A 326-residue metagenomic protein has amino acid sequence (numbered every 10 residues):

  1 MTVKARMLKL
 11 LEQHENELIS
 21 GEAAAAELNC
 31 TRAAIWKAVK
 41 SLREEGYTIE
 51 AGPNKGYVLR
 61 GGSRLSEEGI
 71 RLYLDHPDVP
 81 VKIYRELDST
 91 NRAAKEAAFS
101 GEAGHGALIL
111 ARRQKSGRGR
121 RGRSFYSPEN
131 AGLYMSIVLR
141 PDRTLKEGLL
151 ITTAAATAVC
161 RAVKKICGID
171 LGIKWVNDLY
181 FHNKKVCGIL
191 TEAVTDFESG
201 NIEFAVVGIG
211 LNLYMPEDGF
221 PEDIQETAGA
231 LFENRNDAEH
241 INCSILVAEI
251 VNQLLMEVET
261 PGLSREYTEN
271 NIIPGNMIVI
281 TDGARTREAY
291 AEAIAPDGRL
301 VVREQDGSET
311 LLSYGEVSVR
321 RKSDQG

Functional and structural regions predicted by a protein language model:
M1-C30, E44, T144-L145, T153-L171 (+1 more regions): Long, positively charged amphipathic alpha-helical accessory segments at protein N-termini or as interdomain linkers
T2-K164, C187: N-terminal lobe of the biotin/lipoate ligase/transferase fold
I35, T90, M135, D178 (+3 more regions): Residue-level signal for inorganic ion chemistry
V58, L179-F181: Short, active-site-adjacent cap segments at secondary-structure transitions
I173-N177: Alpha/beta catalytic cores of group-transfer enzymes, especially the acyltransferase/condensing modules of polyketide
